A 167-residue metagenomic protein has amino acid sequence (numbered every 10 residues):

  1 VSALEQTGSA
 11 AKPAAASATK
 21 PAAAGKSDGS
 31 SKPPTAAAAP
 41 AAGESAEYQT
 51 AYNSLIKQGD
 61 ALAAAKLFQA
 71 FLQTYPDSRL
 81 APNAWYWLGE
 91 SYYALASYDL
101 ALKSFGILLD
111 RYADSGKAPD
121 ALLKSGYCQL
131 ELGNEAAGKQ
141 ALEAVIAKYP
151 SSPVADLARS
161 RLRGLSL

Functional and structural regions predicted by a protein language model:
V1-Q58, L62-A65: Acidic, proline-/serine-/threonine-rich low-complexity intrinsically disordered segments
S54-L55, Y92, Q129, S166: Residue at a conserved register position within TPR or TPR-like alpha-solenoid repeats
T74-L80, R111-K117, A147-D156: Short solvent-exposed coil/turn linkers within tandem alpha-helical repeat scaffolds
